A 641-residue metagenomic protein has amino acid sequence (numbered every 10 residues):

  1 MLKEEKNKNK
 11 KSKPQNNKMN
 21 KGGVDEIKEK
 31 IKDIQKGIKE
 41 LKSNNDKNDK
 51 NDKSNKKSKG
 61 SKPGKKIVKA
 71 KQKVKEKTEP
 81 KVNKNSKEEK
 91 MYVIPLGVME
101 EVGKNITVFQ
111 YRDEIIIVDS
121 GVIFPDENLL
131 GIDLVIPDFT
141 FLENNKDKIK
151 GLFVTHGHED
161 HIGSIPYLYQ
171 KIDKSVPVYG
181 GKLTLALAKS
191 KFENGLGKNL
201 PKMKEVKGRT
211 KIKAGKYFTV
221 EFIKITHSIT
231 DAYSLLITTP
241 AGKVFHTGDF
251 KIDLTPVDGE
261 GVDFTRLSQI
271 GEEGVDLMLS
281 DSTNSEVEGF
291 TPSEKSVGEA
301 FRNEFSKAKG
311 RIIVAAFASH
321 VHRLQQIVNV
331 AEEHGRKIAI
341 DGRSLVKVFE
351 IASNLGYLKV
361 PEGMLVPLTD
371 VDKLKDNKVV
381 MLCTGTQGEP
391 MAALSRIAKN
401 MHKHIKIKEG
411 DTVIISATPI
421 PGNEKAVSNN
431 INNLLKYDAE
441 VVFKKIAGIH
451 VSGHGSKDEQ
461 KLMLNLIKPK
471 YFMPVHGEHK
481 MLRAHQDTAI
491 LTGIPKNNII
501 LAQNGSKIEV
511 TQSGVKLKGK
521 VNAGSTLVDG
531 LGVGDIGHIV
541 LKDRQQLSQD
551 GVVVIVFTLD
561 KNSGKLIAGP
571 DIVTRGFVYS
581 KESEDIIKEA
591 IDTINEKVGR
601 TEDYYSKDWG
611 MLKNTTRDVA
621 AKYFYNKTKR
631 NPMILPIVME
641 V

Functional and structural regions predicted by a protein language model:
M1-K84: Intrinsically disordered, low-complexity RNA-associated tracts
A70-F153, H158-L374, A392-K406, K425-N429: His/Asp/Glu-rich metal-coordinating catalytic cores of metallo-dependent phosphodiesterases/hydrolases acting on
P177-V178, M473, M633-L635: Short glycine-rich phosphate-binding loop at a beta-alpha junction
F192, A489, F624: Conserved hydrophobic residues forming the short capping helix/wall of the S-adenosyl-L-methionine
K207, Q503, R630-I634: Short Gly/Ser/Thr- and Asp/Glu-enriched loop/turn motifs at secondary-structure junctions
E286-S416, I420-K445, I449-K468, M473-S606 (+2 more regions): Hard-cation-handling environments
Y605-K613, R617-V641: C-terminal tails and terminal domains of large nucleic-acid-associated and other macromolecular-machine proteins
